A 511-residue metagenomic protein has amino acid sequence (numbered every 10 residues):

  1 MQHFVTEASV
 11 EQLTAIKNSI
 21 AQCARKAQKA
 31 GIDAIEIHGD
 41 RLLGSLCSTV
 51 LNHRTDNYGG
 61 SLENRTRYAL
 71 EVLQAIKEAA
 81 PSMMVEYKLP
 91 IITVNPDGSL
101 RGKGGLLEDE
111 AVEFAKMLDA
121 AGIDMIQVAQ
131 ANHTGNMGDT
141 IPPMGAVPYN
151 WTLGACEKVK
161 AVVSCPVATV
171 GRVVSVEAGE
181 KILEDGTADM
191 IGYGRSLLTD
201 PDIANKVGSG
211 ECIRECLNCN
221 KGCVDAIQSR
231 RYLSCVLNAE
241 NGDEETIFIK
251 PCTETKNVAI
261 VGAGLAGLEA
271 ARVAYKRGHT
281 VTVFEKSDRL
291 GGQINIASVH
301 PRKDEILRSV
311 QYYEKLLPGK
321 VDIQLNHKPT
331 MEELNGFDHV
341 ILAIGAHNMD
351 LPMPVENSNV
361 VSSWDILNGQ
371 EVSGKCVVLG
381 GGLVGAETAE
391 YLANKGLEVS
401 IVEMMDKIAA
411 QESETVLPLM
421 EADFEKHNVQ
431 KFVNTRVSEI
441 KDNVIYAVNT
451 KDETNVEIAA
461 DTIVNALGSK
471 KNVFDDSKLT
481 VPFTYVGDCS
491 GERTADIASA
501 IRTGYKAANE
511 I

Functional and structural regions predicted by a protein language model:
M1-V261, L265-V281, R289, N348-M349 (+1 more regions): Flavin-dependent oxidoreductase catalytic cores
N95, N136, P201, A226 (+7 more regions): Glycine/Thr-rich phosphate-binding loops of Rossmann-like dinucleotide-binding domains
V128, Y193, I341-A343, V378 (+1 more regions): Redox-cofactor binding/interface segments in oxidoreductases and associated redox assembly factors
A239-P251, L316, L325, I344-K395 (+1 more regions): Glycine-rich dinucleotide-binding loop and its adjacent helix/turn
V283-K320, Y391-V437, G491-R493: Rossmann-like dinucleotide-binding cores of NAD(P)H-dependent redox enzymes
Q324-N335, H347-M349, V433-V444: A conserved short coil-to-beta-strand element within the FAD-binding core of flavoproteins
F337-H339, A343-M349, I366, A460-N472: Glycine-/small-residue-rich beta->alpha transition segments that form the dinucleotide
T388, E412, V486-I511: A conserved FAD-binding loop/helix module that cradles the flavin
